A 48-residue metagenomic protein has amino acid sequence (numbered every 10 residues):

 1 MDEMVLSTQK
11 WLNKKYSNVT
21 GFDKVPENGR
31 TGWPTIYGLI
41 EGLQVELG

Functional and structural regions predicted by a protein language model:
M1-G48: Cell-envelope/ECM-targeting effectors and their regulatory/trafficking segments
